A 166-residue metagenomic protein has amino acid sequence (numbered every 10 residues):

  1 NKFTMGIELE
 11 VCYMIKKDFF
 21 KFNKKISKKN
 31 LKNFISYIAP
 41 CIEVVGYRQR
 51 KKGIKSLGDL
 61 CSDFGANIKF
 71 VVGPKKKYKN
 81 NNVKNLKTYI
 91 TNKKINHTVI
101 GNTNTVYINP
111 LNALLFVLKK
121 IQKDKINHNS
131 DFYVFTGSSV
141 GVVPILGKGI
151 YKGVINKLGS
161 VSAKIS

Functional and structural regions predicted by a protein language model:
N1-N109, L114-L115, G147-I150, L158-S166: Catalytic-core "active-site belt" of small-molecule-metabolizing enzymes, emphasizing His/Asp/Glu-rich regions
K2, D124, G141: Short, flexible, glycine/charge-rich loop motifs used to bind or transfer phosphoryl groups or to couple energy/partner
G65, I121, T136-S138: Preference for short coil/turn "hinge" residues that link or interrupt alpha-helices
Y89, I121-K125, S130: Extended mid-to-C-terminal alpha-helical interaction segments
L111-K119, F132-F135: Short, structured beta-strand/loop micro-motifs enriched in basic residues and often containing a Trp
K120, I150-Y151: Juxtamembrane/interface motifs at transmembrane-helix termini
H128-L146: Conserved metal-binding segment of the jelly-roll/cupin
